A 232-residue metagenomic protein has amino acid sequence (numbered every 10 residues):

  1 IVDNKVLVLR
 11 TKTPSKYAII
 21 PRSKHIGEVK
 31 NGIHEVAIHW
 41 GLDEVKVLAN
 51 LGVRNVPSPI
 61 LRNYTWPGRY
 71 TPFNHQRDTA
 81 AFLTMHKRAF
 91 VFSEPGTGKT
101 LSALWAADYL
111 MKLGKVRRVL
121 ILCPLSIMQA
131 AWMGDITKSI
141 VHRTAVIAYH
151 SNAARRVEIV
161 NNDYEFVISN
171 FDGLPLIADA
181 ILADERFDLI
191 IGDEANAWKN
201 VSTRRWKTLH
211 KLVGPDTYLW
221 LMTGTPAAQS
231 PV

Functional and structural regions predicted by a protein language model:
I1-V56, L113: Charged, low-complexity intrinsically disordered regions
R10-P14, I38, F73, L125-S126 (+1 more regions): Generic detection of long, well-ordered alpha-helical segments
K16-R22, G27-K30, V56-A81, M85-V91 (+1 more regions): SF2 helicase/translocase NTPase motor core, specifically the RecA-like lobe 1 inter-motif segment between Walker
N50-S58, A178, T223-T225: A broadly tuned preference for mixed-charge, low-complexity surface segments
E194, K199, Y218-V232: SF2 helicase/translocase ATPase core recognition
